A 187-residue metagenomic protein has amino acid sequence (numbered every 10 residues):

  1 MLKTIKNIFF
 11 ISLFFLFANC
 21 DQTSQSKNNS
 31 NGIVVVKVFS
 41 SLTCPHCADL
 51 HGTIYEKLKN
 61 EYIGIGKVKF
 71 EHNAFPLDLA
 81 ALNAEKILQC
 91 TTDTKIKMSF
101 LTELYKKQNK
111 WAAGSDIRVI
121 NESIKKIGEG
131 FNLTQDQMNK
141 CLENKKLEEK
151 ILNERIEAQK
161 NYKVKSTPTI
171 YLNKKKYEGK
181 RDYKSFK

Functional and structural regions predicted by a protein language model:
K3-I11: Sec-dependent signal peptide recognition, specifically the positively charged N-region followed immediately by
L16-N19: C-terminal motif of bacterial Sec signal peptides marking the signal peptidase cleavage site
D21-I33: Sec-dependent signal peptide cleavage junction
T23, C47-L50: Cys/His-rich metal-chelating microdomains
S30-A48, F70-N73: Short active-site neighborhood of thiol/selenol oxidoreductases, capturing the structured segment around
F39-S41, N73-P76, L104-Y105, N173 (+1 more regions): Active-site-proximal beta-strand/loop segments in catalytic clefts of secreted hydrolases
S41, Y55, K126-K187: C-terminal cap of thioredoxin/glutaredoxin-like
D49-E129: Structural alpha/beta surface segment adjacent to cysteine/selenocysteine redox centers across thiol/disulfide enzymes
